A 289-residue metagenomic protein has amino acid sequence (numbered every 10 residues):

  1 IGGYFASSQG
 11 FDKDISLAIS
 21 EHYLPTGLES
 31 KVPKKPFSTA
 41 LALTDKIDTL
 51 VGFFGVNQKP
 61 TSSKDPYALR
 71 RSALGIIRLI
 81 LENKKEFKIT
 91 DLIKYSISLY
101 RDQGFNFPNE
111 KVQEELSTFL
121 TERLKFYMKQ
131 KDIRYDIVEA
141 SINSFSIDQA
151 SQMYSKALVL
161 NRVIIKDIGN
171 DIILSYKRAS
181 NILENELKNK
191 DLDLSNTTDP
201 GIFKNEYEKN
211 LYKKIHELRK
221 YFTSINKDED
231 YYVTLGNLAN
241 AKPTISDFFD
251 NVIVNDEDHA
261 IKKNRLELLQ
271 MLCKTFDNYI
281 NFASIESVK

Functional and structural regions predicted by a protein language model:
I1-K289: Amphipathic alpha-helical "coupling" segments that flank catalytic cores
